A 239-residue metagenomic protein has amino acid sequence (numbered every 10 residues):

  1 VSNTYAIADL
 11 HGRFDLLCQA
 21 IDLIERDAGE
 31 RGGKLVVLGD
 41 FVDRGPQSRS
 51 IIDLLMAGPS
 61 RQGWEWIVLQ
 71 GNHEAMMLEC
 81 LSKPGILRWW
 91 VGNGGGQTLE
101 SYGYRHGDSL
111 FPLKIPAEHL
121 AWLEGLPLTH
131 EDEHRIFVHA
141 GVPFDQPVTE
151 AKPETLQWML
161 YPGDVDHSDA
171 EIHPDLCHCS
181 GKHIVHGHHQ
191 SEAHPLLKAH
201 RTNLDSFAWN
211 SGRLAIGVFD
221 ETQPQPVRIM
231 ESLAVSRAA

Functional and structural regions predicted by a protein language model:
V1, E30-G33, G63-E65, E133 (+2 more regions): A general structural motif
V1-L54: N-terminal active-site segment of His-dependent metallophosphoesterases
I7-A8, V36-G39, I67-N72, H183-H189 (+1 more regions): Active-site neighborhood of phospho(di)ester-bond hydrolases with catalytic His/Asp-centered motifs
H11-D15, D43-P46, H73-L78, F144-D145 (+2 more regions): Active-site environment of divalent metal-dependent phosphoester hydrolases
L23-I24, I51-L55, G85-L87, P153-T155 (+2 more regions): Glycine-rich, phosphate-binding/catalytic loops in enzymes
R31, R44-P127, M159, G163-H167 (+1 more regions): Active-site neighborhood of divalent metal-dependent phosphoester bond hydrolases
V36, R228, A238-A239: Intrinsically disordered, low-complexity terminal extensions that flank but exclude the folded catalytic cores
G96-N203, F207-G212, F219-L233: Acidic, His/Gly-enriched loop-helix segments that form or flank divalent-metal centers in metallo-dependent hydrolases
